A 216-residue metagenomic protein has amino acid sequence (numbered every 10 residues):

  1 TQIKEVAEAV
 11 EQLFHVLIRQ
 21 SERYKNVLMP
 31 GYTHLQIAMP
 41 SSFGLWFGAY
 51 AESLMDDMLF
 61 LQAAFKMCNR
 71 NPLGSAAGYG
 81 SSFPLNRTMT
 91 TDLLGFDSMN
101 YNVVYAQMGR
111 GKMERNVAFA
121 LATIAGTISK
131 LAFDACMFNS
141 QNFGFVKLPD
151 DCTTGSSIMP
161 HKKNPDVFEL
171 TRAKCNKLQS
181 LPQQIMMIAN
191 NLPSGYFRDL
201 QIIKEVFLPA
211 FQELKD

Functional and structural regions predicted by a protein language model:
T1-M39, S98-M113, L192-L200: Long, non-coiled-coil amphipathic alpha-helical linker/lever segments that couple catalytic cores to other domains
T1-V6, I158-F168, F197-E205: Short, charged, low-complexity loops and linkers
P40-N191, L208, Q212: Internal glycine-rich alpha/beta core junctions
L178, F197-D216: C-terminal catalytic subdomain
